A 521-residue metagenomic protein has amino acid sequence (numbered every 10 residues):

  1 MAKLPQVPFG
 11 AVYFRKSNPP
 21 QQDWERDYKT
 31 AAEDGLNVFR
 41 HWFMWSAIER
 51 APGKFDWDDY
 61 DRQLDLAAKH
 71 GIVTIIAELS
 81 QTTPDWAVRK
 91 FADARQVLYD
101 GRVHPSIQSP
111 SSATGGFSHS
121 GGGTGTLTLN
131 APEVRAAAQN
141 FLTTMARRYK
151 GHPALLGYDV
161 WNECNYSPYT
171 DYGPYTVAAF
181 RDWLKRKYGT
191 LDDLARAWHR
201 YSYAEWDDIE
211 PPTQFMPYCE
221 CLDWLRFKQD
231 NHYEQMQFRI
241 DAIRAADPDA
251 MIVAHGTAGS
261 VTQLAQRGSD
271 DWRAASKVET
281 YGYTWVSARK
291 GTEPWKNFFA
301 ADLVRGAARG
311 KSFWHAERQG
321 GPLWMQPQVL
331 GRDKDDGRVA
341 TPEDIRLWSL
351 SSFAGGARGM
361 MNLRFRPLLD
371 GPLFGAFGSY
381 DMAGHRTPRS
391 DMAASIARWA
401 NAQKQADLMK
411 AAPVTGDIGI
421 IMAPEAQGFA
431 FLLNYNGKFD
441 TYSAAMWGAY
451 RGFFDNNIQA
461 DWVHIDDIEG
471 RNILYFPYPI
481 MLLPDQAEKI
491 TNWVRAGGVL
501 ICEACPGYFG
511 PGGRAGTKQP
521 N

Functional and structural regions predicted by a protein language model:
M1-W24, Y28-V38: An acidic-aromatic substrate-binding cleft motif
L4-F9, G35-N37, A68-T74, G151-L156 (+7 more regions): Short, well-ordered coil/turn segments that N-cap beta-strands
F9-P20, W42-D58, S118-Q139, E163-Y169 (+8 more regions): The substrate-binding groove and active-site-proximal loops of carbohydrate-active enzymes, especially glycoside
N18-E33, A138-T144, T262-A275, A340-S351 (+1 more regions): Short, acidic/polar
D23-M44, D59-L66, H70-Q81, S276-Y281 (+3 more regions): Catalytic domains of carbohydrate-active enzymes, especially glycoside hydrolases
W24-S112, G116, R135-Y149, Y233-D247 (+1 more regions): Aromatic-lined substrate-binding rim segments of carbohydrate-active enzymes
D100-N297: Polysaccharide-binding and catalytic clefts of secreted carbohydrate-active enzymes
K290-F299, L303-N521: Carbohydrate-binding surfaces of carbohydrate-active enzymes
